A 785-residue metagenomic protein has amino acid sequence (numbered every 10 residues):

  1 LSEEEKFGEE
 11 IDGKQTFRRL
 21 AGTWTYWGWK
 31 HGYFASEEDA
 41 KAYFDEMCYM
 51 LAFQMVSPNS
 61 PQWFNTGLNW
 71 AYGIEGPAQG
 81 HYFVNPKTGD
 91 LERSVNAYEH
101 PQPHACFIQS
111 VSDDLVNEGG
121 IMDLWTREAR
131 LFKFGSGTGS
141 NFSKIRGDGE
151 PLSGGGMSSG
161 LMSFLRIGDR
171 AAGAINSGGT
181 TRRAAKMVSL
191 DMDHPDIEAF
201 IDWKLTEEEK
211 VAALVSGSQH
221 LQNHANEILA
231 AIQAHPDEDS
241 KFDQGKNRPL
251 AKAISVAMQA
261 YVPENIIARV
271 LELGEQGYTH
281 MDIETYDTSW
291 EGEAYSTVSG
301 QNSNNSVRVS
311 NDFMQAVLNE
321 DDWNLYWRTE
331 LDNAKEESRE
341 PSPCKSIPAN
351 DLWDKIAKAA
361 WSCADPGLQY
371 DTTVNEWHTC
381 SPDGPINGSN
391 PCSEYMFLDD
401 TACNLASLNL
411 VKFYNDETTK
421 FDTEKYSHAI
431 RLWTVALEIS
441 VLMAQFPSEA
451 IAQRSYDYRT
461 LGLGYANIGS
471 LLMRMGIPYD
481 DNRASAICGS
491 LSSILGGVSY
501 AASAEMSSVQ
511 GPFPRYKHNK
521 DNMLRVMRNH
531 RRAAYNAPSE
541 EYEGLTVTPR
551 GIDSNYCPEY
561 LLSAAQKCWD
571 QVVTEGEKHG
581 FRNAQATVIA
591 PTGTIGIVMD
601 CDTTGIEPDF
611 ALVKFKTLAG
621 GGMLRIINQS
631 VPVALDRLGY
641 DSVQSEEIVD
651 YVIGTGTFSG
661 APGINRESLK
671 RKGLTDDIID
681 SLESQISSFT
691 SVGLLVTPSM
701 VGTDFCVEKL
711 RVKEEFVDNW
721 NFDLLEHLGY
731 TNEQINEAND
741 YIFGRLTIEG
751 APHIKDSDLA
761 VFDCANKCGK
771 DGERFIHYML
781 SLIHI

Functional and structural regions predicted by a protein language model:
L1-I783: Extended catalytic cores of very large enzyme megasubunits
